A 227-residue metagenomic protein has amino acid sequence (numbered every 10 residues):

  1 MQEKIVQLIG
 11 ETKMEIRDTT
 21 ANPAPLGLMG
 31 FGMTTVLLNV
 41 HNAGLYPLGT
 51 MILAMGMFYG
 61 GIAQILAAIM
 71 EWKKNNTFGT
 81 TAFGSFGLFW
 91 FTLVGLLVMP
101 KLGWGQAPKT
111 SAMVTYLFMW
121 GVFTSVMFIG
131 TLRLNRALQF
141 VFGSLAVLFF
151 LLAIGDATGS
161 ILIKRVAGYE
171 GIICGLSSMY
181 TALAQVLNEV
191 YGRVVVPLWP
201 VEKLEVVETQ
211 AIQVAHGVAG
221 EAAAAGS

Functional and structural regions predicted by a protein language model:
Q2-A67, E71, E202-A225: N-terminal topogenic module of multi-pass integral membrane proteins
A21, M70-F78, I129-F140: Membrane-helix interface "capping/anchor" motifs
V40-G49, M99-S111, A157-R165: Helix-coil boundary and interhelical linker segments in multi-pass alpha-helical membrane proteins
L48-G61, A107-M119, V141-F142, G168-I172: Structural signature of hydrophobic alpha-helical transmembrane segments
I65-T92: Hydrophobic/aromatic-rich structural module bridging two neighboring secondary-structure elements via a short loop
L66-M70, T92-Q106, F123-G130: Membrane-helix exit/interface motif
T115-V126, R136-A184: Alpha-helical membrane segments in multi-pass integral membrane proteins
Y191-W199: Short, Lys/Arg-enriched, Gly/Pro-containing loop segments at transmembrane-helix junctions of multi-pass membrane
